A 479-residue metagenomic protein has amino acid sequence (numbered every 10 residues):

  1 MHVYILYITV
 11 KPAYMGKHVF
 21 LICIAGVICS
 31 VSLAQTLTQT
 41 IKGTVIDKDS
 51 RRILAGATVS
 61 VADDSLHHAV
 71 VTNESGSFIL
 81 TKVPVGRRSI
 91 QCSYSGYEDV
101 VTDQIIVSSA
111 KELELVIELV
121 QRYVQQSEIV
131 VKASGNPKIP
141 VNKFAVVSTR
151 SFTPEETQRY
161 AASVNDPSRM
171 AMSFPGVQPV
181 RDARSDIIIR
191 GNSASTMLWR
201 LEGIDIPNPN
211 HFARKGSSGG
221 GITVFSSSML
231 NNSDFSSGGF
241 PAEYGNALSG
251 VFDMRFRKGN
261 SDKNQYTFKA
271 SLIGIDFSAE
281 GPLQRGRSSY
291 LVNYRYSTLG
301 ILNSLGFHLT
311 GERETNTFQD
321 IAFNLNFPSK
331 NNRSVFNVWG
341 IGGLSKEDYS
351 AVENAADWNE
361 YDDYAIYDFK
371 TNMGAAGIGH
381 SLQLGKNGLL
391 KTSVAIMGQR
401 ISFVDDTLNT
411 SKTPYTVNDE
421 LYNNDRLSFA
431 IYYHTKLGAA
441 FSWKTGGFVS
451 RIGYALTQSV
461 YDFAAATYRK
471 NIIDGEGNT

Functional and structural regions predicted by a protein language model:
A34-E128, S134: Periplasm-facing N-terminal accessory domains of Gram-negative outer-membrane beta-barrel systems
S77, E114-V116, D186, N232 (+10 more regions): Membrane-embedded beta-strand positions in outer-membrane beta-barrel channels/transporters
E98, I106-S108, E114, V130-F240 (+2 more regions): Periplasmic N-terminal accessory/gating domains of Gram-negative outer-membrane beta-barrel systems
E98, N136, A194, I204-I206 (+6 more regions): Structural signature of outer-membrane beta-barrel domains
V180-R181, Y244, K269-S271, R313-F318 (+3 more regions): Short sequence motifs at beta-strands and strand-loop junctions characteristic of Gram-negative outer-membrane
S195-M197, M229, D262-Y266, Q284-Y290 (+3 more regions): Outer-envelope beta-barrel architecture signal
N232-P241, S249-R257, N264-P328, N337-I341: Predominantly transmembrane beta-strands of Gram-negative outer membrane beta-barrel pores used for transport
N326-D348, F369-T479: Face-selective signature of the C-terminal outer-membrane beta-barrel domain
